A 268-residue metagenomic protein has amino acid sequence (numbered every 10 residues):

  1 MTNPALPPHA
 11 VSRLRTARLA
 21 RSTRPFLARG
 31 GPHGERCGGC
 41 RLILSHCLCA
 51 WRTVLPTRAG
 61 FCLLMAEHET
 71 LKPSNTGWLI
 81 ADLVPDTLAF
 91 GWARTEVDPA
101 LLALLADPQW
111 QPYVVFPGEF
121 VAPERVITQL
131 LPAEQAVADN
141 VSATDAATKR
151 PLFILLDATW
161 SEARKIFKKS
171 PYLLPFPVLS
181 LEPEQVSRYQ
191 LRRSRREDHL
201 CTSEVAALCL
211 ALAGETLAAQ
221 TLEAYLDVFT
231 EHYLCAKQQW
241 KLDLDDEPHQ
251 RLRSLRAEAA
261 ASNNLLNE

Functional and structural regions predicted by a protein language model:
R13-G30: Short Cys/His-rich Zn2+-coordinating modules
H33, I43, T57: Short metal-coordination and nucleic-acid-contact micro-motifs, chiefly zinc-binding Cys/His arrays
C37-C40: Short cysteine-rich clusters marking metal-coordination/redox-active sites
L42-S45, C49: Short Cys/His-rich local motifs and their 1-3 flanking residues in nucleic-acid-associated proteins and small
A50-W78: Short microdomains enriched in Cys/His and/or Lys/Arg
G77-L83, L105-A106, L131, K169-L173: Short, solvent-exposed amphipathic alpha-helical segments in soluble enzyme and RNA/protein-processing domains
P85-R164: S-adenosyl-L-methionine/SAH cofactor-binding core of RNA-modifying enzymes
L152-F153, W160-E268: C-terminal folded domains that constitute the principal catalytic or ligand-binding module of multi-domain proteins
